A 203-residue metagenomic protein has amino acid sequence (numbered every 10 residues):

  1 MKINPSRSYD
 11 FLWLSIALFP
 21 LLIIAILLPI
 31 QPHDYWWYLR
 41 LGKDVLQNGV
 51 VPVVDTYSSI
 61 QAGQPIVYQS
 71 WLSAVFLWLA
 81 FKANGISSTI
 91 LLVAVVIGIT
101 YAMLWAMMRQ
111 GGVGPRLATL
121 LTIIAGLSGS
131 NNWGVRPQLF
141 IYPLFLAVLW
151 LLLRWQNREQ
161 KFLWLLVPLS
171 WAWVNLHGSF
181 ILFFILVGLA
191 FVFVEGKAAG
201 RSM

Functional and structural regions predicted by a protein language model:
M1-I24: Start-transfer (signal-anchor) and selected internal transmembrane alpha helices of multi-pass inner/ER membrane
I16, L104-L127: Transmembrane-helix signature of polytopic, membrane-embedded enzymes that assemble or transfer cell-envelope glycans
L22, A125-G129, L163-G178, V187-G188: Membrane-interface alpha helices of multi-pass inner-membrane proteins
I60-S87: Short hydrophobic/aromatic helix or loop-helix immediately within or flanking a transmembrane segment in polytopic
L91-G111: Transmembrane-helix motifs of polytopic, lipid-linked glycan transferases
N132-F140: Short acidic/glycine- and proline-prone juxtamembrane loop motifs at membrane-interface regions of multi-pass membrane
L146-L163: Membrane-interface transmembrane helices that cradle and orient dolichyl/undecaprenyl
F183-M203: Perimembrane helix-loop-helix junctions
